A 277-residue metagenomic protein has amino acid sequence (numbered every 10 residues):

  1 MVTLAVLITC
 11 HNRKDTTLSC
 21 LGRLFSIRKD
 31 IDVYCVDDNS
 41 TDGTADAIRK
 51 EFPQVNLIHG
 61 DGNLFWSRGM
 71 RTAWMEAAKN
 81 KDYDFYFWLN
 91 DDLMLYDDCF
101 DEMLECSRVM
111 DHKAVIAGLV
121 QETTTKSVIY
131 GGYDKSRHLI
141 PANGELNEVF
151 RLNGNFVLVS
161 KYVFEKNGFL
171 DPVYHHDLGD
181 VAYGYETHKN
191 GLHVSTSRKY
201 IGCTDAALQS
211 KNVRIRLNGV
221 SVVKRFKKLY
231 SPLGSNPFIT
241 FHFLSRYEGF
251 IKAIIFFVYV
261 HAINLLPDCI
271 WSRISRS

Functional and structural regions predicted by a protein language model:
G22-I31: Short, acidic, metal-binding catalytic loop of nucleotide-sugar glycosyltransferases
D37-D46: A conserved acidic beta->alpha catalytic loop
G60-N80: Glycine-rich, basic loop-to-helix element that forms the pyrophosphate-binding segment of sugar-nucleotide handling
D82-M94: Short beta-strand-to-loop acidic/aromatic patch adjacent to the donor-nucleotide binding site
M94-Y130: Conserved donor NDP-sugar-binding/catalytic core segment of glycosyltransferases
L139-V159, K227-K228: A recurrent flexible, glycine/aromatic-enriched loop bordering the glycosyltransferase active site that acts as
V157, V163-G168, V173-Y200: A short, conserved alpha-helix in the catalytic core of glycosyltransferases
R214-S277: Non-catalytic, C-terminal membrane-associated alpha-helical segments of glycosyltransferases
